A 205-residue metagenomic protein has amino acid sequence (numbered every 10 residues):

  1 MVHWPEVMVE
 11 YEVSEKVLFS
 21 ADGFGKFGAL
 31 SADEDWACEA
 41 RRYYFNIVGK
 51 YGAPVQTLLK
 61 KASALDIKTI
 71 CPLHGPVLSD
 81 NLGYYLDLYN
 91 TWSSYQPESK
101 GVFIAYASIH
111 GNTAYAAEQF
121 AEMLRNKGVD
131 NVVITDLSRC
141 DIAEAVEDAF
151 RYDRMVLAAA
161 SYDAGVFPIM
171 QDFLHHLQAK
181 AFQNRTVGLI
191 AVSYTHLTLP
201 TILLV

Functional and structural regions predicted by a protein language model:
M1-D80: Metallo-beta-lactamase
Y11, L18, G101-A105, G188: Conserved beta-strand elements of the Class I
S14, I67, Y152-D153, R185: Short, well-ordered alpha-helix to beta-strand connector turns
F24, P76, Y162, S193-Y194: Catalytic metal-binding/acid-base residues of hydrolase active sites
N81-F182: N-terminal beta1-alpha1-beta2 submodule of the flavodoxin-like/Rossmannoid cofactor-binding fold
N184-A191: ADP-ribose/adenylate-binding Rossmann-like module
T195-T201: Conserved small/polar residues in nucleotide/adenosyl-binding loops
